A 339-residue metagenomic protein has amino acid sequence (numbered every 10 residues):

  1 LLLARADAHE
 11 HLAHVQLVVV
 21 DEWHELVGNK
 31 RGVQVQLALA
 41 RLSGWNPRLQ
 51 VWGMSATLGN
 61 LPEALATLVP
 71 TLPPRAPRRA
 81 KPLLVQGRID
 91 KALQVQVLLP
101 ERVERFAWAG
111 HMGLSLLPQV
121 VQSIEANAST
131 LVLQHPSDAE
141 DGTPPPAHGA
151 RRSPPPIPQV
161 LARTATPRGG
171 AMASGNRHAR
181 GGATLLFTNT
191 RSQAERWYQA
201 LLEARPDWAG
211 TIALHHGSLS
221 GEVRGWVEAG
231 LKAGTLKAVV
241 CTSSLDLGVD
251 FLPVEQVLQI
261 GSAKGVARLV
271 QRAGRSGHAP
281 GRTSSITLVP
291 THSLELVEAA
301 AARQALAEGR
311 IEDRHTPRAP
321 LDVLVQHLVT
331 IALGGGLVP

Functional and structural regions predicted by a protein language model:
L3-G335, P339: Helicase motor core with emphasis on the C-terminal RecA-like subdomain
